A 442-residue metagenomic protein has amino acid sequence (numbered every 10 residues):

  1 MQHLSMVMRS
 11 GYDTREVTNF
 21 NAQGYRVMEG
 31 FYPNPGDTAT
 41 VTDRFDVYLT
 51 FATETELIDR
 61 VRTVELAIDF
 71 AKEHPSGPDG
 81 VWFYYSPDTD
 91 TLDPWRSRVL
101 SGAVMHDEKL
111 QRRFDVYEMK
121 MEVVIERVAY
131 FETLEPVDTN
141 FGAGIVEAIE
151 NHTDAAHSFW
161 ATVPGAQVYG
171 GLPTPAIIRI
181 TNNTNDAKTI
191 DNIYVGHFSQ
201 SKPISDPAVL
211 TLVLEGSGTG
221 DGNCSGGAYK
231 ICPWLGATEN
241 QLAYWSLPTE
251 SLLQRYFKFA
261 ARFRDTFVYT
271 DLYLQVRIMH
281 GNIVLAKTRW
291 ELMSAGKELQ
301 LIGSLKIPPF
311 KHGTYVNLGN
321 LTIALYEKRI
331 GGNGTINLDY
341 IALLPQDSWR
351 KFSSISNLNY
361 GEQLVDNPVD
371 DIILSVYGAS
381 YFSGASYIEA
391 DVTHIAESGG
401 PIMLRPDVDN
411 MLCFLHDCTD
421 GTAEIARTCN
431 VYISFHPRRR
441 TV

Functional and structural regions predicted by a protein language model:
M1-R44, L92-F114, Y381: Solvent-exposed edge beta-strands and adjacent loop segments that serve as assembly or binding interfaces
H3-M8, D79-W82, D191-I193, A379-G384: Short polybasic amphipathic segments
R9-G11, F20, G30, A67 (+5 more regions): Compositionally biased, intrinsically disordered low-complexity segments
G30-V64, R113-A129, D409-N410: Oligomerization/assembly interface segments of phage tail-like spikes and tubes
P33-N34, Y85, E108-Q111, T162-Q167: Intrinsically disordered, low-complexity boundary segments flanking structured domains
R60-S76: Acidic, Ser/Thr- and Gly-enriched intrinsically disordered low-complexity segments
G77-E135, I425-V442: Short beta-strand and beta-hairpin "edge-sheet" elements
T139-V442: Intrinsically disordered, low-complexity segments enriched in serine, threonine, and glycine
